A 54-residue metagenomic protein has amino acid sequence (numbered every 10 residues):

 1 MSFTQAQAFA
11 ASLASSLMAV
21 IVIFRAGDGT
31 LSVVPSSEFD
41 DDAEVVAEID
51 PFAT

Functional and structural regions predicted by a protein language model:
M1-A19: A short, charged, amphipathic alpha-helix used as a generic interaction element across diverse proteins
F24-T54: Detector for the mature cores of small, proteolytically processed and post-translationally modified peptide effectors
